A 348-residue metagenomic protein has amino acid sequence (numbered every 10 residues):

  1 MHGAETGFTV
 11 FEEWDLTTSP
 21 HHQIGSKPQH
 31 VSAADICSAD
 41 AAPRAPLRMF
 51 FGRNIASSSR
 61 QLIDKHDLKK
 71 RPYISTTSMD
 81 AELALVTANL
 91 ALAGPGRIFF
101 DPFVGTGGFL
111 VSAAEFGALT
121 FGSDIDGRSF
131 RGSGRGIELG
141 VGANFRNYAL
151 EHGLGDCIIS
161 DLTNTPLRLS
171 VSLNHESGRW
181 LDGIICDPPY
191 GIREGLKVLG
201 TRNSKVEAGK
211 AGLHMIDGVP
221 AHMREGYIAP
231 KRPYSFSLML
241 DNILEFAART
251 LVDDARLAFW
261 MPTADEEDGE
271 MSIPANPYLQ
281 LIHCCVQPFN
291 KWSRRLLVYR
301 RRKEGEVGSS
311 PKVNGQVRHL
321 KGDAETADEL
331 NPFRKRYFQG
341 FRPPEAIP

Functional and structural regions predicted by a protein language model:
G3-P348: Class I S-adenosyl-L-methionine-dependent methyltransferase catalytic core
